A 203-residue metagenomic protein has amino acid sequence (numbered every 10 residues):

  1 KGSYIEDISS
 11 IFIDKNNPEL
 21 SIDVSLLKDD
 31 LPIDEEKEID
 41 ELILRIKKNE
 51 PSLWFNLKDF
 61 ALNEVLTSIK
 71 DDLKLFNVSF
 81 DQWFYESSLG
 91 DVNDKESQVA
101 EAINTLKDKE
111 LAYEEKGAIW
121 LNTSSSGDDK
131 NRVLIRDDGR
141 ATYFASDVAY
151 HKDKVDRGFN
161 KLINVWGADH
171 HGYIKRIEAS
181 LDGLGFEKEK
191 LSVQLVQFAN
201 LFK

Functional and structural regions predicted by a protein language model:
K1-K203: NTP-dependent nucleotidyl-transfer catalytic core
